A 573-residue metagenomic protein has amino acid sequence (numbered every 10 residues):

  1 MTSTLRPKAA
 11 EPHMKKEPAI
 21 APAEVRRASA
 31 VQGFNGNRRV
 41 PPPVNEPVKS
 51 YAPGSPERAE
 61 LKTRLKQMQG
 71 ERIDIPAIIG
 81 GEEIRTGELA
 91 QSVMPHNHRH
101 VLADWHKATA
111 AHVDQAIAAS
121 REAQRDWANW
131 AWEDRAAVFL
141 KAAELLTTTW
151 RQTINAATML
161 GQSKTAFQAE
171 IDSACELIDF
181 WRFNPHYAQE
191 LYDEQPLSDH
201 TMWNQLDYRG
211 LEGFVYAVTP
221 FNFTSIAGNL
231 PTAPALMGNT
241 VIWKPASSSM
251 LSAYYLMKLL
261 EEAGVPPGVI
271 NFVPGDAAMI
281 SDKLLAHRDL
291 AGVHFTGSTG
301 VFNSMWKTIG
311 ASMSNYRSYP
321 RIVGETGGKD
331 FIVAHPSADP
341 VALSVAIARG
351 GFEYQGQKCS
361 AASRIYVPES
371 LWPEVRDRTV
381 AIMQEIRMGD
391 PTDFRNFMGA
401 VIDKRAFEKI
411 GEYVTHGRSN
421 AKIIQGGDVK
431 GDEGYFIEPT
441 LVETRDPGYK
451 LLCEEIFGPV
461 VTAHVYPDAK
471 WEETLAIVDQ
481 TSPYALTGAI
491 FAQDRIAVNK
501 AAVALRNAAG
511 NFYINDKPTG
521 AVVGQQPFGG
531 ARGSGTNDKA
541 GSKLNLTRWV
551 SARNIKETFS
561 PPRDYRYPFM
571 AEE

Functional and structural regions predicted by a protein language model:
T2-V40, E46, S50, H96-W105 (+9 more regions): Conserved C-terminal structural/oligomerization subdomain of aldehyde/semialdehyde dehydrogenase
V40-M68: Amphipathic alpha-helical packing elements
K62-G87: Short, basic/aromatic recognition patches
T86-G87, Q91-V93, H98-Y192, L475 (+1 more regions): Glycine-rich loop-to-alpha-helix module at the N-terminal edge of alpha/beta enzyme cores
R99, S120, R135, T158 (+9 more regions): Residue-level signal for inorganic ion chemistry
D114-I117, A136-A143, R151, N155 (+12 more regions): Hydrophobic face of alpha-helices
M159, I178, H186-S344, N537: Rossmann-like NAD(P) dinucleotide-binding subdomain of oxidoreductase/dehydrogenase enzymes
L259-G264, A286-R288, G292, T299-P447 (+5 more regions): ALDH superfamily catalytic-core signature
